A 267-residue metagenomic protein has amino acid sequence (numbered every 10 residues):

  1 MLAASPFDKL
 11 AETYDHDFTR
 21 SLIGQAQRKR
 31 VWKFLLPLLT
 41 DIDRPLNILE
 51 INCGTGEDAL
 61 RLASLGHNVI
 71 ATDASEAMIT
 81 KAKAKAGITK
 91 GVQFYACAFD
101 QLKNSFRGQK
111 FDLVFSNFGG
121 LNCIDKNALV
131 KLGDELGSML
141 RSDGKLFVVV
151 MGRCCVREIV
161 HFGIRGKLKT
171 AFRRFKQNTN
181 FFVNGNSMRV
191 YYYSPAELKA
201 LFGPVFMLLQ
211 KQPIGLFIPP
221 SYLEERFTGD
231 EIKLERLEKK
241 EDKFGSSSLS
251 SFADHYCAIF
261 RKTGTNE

Functional and structural regions predicted by a protein language model:
M1-D43, E57, R61: Conserved class I S-adenosyl-L-methionine
P45-G54: Conserved class I S-adenosyl-L-methionine
T55-L102: Class I SAM-dependent methyltransferase SAM/SAH-binding core
N104-V114: A short acidic, Gly/Pro-enriched loop at the edge of an enzyme's catalytic core that lines a small-molecule cofactor
V130-S142: A short glycine-rich, Lys/Arg-flanked "PGG" loop and its adjoining helix->strand segment in the class I
L146-R174: Conserved class I S-adenosyl-L-methionine
F181-E197: Acceptor-substrate binding/catalytic loop of class I
Q210-E267: A C-terminal cap/extension of S-adenosyl-L-methionine-dependent methyltransferases that defines the acceptor-substrate
